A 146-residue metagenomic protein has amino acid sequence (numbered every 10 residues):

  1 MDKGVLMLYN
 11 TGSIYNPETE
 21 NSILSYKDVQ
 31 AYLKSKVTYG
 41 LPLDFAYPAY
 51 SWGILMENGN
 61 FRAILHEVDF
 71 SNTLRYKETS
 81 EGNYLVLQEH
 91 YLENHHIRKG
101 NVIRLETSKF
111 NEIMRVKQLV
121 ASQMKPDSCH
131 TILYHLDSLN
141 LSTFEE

Functional and structural regions predicted by a protein language model:
M1-F70: Substrate-binding surface in catalytic domains of secreted glycosidases
D44, Y50-W52, E57-E146: Substrate-binding cleft of secreted/luminal carbohydrate-active enzymes
